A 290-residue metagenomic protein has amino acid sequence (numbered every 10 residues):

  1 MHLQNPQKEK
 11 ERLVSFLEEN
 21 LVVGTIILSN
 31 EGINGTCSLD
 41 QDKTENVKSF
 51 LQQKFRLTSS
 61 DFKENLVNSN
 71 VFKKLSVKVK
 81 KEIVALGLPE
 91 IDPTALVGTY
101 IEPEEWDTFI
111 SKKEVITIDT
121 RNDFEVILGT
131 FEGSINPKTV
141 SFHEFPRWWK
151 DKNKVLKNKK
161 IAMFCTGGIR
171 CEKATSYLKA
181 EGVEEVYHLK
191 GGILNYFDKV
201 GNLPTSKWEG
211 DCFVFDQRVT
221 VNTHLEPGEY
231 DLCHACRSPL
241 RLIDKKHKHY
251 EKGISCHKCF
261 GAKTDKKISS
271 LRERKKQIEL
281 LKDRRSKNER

Functional and structural regions predicted by a protein language model:
M1-V97, N122-I161, I169-R290: Rhodanese-like catalytic fold shared by cysteine-dependent sulfurtransferases and DSP/PTP-type phosphatases
F62, P103-E104: Short alpha-helical segments and helix-capping/turn motifs at coil-helix boundaries
T94, G98-E102, F109-I110: A conserved helix-loop-strand patch within extracytoplasmic ligand-binding domains of the periplasmic binding
K113: Glycine-rich active-site/cofactor-binding loop and its immediate structural neighborhood
I118-D119: Structural scaffold elements adjacent to functional motifs in cytosolic proteins
